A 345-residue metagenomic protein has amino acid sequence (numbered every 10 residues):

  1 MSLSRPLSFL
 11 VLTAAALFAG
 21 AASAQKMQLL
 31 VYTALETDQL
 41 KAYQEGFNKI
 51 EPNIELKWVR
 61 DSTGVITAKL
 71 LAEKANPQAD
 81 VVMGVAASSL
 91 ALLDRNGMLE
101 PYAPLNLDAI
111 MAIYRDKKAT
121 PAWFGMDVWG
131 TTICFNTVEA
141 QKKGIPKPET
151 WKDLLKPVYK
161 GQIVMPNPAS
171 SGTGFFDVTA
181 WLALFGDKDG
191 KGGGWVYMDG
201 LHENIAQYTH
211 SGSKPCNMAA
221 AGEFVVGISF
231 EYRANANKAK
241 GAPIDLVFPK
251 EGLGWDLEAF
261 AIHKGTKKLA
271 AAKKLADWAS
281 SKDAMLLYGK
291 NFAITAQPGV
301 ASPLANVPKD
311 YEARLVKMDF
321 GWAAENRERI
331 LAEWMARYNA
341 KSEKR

Functional and structural regions predicted by a protein language model:
Q25-A91: Early extracytoplasmic/lumenal segment of secretory-pathway proteins
A34-K41, Q78-E223: Extracytoplasmic ligand-binding site segments that recognize negatively charged/polar headgroups
S88-L92, A220, F224-P243: A ligand-binding cleft/hinge motif common to bilobed small-molecule-binding domains
L99-D108, W123-F124, K152, A242-G254 (+2 more regions): Short beta-strand->loop
A112-I113, V196-H202, Y208-T209, K240-K264 (+1 more regions): Periplasmic-binding protein-like
C134-E139, T179-A183, D256-K268, L287-Y288: A bilobed periplasmic-binding-protein/Venus flytrap-type ligand-binding module shared by bacterial periplasmic
V158-P166, A279-A301: Periplasmic-binding protein-like
A305-R345: Extracellular/periplasmic bilobal clamshell ligand-binding domains
